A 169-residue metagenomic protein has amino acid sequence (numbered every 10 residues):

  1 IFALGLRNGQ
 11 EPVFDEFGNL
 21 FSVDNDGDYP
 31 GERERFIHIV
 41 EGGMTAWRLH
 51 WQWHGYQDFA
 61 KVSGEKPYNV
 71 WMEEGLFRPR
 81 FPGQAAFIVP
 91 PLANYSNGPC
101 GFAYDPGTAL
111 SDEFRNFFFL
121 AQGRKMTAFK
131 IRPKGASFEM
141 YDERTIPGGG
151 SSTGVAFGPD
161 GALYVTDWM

Functional and structural regions predicted by a protein language model:
I1-M169: Beta-propeller domains with acidic blade repeats across secreted/periplasmic ectodomains and cytosolic WD/CNH propellers
